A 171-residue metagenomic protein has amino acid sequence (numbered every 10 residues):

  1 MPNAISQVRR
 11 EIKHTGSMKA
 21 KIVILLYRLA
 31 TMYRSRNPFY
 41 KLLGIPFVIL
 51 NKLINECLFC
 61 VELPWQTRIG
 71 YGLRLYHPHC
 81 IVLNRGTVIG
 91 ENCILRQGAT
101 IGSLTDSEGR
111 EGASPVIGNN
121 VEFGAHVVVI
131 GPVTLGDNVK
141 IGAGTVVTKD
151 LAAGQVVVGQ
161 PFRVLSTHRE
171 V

Functional and structural regions predicted by a protein language model:
M1-F59, V171: Terminal amphipathic alpha-helical/low-complexity segments used for targeting or macromolecular assembly
W65, G70-Y71, Y76-H79, N84-R85 (+11 more regions): Left-handed beta-helix
S166-E170: Short beta-strand-to-coil "C-cap" segments at the C-terminal boundary of structured domains/repeats, marking
